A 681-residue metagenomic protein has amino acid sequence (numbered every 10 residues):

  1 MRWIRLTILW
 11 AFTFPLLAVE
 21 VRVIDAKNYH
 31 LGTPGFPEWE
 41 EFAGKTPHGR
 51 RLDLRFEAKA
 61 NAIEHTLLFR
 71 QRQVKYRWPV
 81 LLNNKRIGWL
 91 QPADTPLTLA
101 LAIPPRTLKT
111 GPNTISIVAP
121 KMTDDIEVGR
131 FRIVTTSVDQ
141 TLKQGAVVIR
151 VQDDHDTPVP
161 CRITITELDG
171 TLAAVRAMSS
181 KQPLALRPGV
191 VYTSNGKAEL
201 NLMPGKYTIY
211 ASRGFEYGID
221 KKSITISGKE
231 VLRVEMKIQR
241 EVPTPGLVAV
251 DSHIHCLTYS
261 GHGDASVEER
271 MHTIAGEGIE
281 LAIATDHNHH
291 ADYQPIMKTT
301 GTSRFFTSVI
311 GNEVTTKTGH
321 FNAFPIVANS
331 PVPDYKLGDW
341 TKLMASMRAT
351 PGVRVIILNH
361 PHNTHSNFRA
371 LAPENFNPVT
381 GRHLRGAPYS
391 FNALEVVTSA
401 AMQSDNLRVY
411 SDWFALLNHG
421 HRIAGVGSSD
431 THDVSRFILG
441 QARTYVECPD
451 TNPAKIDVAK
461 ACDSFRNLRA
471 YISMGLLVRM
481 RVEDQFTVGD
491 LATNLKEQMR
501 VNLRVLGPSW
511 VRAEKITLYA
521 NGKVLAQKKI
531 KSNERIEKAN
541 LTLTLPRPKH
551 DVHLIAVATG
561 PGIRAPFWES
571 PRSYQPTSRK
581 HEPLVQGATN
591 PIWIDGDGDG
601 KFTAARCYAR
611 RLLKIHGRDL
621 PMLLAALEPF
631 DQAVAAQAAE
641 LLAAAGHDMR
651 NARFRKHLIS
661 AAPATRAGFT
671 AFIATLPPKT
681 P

Functional and structural regions predicted by a protein language model:
R5-P15: Bacterial N-terminal signal peptides
V19-V151, M499: Beta-strand-rich recognition domains
Q71-Q73, N84-R86, A119-K121, D169 (+6 more regions): A mature extracytoplasmic/lumenal domain signature
D153-T171, R176-L200, K206, A211-E241 (+5 more regions): C-terminal functional module detector
I219, R240-A372, Q403-R408, S428-S435 (+8 more regions): A metal-dependent hydrolase metal-coordination microenvironment
F321, T364-F391, D433-E447: Substrate-binding cleft/loops of secretory-pathway carbohydrate-active enzymes
V353-T364, H383, A387-A401: Short acidic, glycine-rich surface-loop motifs adjacent to enzyme active sites
V396-F414: Substrate-binding surface in catalytic domains of secreted glycosidases
